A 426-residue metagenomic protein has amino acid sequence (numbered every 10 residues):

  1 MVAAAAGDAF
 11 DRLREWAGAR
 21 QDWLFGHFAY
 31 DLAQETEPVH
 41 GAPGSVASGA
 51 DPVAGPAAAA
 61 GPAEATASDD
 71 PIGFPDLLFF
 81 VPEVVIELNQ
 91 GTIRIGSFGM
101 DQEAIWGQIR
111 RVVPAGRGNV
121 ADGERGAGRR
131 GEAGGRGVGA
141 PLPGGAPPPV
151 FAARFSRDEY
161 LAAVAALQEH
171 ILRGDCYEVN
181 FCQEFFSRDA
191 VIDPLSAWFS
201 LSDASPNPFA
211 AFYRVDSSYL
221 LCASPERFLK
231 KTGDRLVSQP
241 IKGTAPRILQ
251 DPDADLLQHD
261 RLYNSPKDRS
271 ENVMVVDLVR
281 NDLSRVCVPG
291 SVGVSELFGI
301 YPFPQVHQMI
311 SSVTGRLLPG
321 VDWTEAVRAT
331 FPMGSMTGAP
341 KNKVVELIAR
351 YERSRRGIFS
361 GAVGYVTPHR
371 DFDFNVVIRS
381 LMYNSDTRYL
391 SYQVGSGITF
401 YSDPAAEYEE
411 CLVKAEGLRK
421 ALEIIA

Functional and structural regions predicted by a protein language model:
M1-P56, G61-G123, R130, G135-A426: Extended alpha-helical targeting/anchoring segments, especially N-terminal organellar/secretory targeting helices
